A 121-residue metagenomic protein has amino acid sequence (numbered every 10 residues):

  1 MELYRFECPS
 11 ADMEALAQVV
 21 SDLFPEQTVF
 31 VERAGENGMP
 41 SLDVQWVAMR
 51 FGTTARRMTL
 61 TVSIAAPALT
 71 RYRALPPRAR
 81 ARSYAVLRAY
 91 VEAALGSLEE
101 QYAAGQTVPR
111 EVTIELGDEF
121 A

Functional and structural regions predicted by a protein language model:
M1-N37: Negatively charged, low-complexity tracts enriched in Asp/Glu with abundant Ser/Thr
E2, S41-V86: Intrinsically disordered, low-complexity regulatory segments enriched in Ser/Thr/Pro and charged residues
E26, E36-G38, T53, A104-G105: Intrinsic-disorder/low-complexity loop/linker signature
R33-E36, R50, A103, E115: Intrinsically disordered, low-complexity segments enriched in small/polar residues
T70-A121: Mixed-charge, Lys/Arg-enriched low-complexity segments
